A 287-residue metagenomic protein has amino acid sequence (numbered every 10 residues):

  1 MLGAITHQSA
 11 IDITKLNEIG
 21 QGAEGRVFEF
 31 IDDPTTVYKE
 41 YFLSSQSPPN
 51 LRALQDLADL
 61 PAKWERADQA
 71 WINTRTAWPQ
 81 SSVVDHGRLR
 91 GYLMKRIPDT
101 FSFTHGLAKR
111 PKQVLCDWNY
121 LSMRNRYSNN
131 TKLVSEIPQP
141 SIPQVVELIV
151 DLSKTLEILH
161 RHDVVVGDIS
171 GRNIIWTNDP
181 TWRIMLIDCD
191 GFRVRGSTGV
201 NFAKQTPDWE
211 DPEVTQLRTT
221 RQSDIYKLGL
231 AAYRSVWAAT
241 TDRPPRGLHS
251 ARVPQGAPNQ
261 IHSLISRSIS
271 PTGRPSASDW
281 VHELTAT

Functional and structural regions predicted by a protein language model:
H7-E18: Conserved N-terminal boundary motif of the eukaryotic protein kinase catalytic domain
L16-N17, A23-S82, R88-Y92, R96-P138: ATP-binding glycine-rich loop module of kinase domains
E147-I149, L156-N178: Catalytic-loop of the protein kinase fold
N173-C189: Conserved protein kinase catalytic/activation segment
G199-V214: Conserved activation segment of eukaryotic-like protein kinases, specifically the C-terminal portion of the activation
P212-Q222: Conserved end of the kinase activation segment
K227-A239: Short, conserved alpha-helix in the C-lobe of eukaryotic-like protein kinase catalytic domains
A238-T287: Helical subdomain adjoining the active site within ATP-dependent kinase catalytic cores
